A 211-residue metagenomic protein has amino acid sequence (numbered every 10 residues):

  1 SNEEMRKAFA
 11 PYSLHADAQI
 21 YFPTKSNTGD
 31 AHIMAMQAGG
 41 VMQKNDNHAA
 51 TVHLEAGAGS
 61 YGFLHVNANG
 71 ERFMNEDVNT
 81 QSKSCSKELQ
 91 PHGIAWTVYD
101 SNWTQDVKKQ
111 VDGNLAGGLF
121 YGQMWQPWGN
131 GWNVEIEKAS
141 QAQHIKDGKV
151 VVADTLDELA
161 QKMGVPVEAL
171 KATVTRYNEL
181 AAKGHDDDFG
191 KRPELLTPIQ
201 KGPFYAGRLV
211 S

Functional and structural regions predicted by a protein language model:
S1-V52: Glycine-rich loop(s) and the adjacent beta-strand/alpha-helix scaffold that form part
F22-T24, V52-A56, K87-E88, L196 (+1 more regions): Short Gly/Pro-enriched turn/cap motifs at secondary-structure boundaries
D30, E158, A169-A172: Extracytoplasmic/secreted proteins, especially bacterial periplasmic and envelope-associated proteins
H32, V41-L159: An anion/pyrophosphate-binding glycine-rich loop and adjacent beta-alpha core in soluble alpha-beta enzymes
Q37, Q161-K162: Residues at alpha-helix termini
V41, G164-A169: Helix N-cap / loop-to-helix initiation motif
A169-S211: A glycine-rich dinucleotide-binding beta-alpha-beta segment and adjacent secondary-structure elements that constitute
